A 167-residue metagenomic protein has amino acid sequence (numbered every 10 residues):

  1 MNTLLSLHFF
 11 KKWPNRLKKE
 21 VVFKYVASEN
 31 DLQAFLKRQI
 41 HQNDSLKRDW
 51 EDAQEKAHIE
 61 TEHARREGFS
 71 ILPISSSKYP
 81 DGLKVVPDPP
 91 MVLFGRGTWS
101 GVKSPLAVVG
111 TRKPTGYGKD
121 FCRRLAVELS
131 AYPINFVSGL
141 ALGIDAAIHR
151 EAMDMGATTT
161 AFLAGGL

Functional and structural regions predicted by a protein language model:
M1-V127: Short, positively charged patches
A126, P133-V137, A141-L167: Phosphate/pyrophosphate-binding betaalpha-module
